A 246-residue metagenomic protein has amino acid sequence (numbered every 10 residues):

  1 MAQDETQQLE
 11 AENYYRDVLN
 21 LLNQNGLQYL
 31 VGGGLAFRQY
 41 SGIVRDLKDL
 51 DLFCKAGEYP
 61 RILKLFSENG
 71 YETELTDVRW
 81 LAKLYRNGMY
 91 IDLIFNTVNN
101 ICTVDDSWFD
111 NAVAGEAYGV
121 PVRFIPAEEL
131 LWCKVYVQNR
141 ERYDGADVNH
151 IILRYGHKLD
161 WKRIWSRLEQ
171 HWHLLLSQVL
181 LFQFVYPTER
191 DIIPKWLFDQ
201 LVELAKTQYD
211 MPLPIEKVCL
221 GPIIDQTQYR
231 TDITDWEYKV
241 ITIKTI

Functional and structural regions predicted by a protein language model:
M1-V31: Helical scaffold of the NTase/Pol beta-like nucleotidyltransferase catalytic core
N23, S67, E116: Anion (oxyanion) recognition and catalysis
L27, Y71-E72, H157: Short aromatic/hydrophobic-glycine micro-motifs
G33, R38-F66, P126, V148: Catalytic metal-binding acidic patch
S41-G42, Y85, H171: Short Asp/Glu-rich motifs
K48-D49, Y71, D92-L93, D110 (+1 more regions): Short, hinge-like loop/turn segments at secondary-structure boundaries
N69-S107: Conserved catalytic core of two-metal-ion nucleotidyltransferases
T103-I246: Catalytic cores of NTP-dependent nucleotidyl/adenyl transfer enzymes across multiple folds
